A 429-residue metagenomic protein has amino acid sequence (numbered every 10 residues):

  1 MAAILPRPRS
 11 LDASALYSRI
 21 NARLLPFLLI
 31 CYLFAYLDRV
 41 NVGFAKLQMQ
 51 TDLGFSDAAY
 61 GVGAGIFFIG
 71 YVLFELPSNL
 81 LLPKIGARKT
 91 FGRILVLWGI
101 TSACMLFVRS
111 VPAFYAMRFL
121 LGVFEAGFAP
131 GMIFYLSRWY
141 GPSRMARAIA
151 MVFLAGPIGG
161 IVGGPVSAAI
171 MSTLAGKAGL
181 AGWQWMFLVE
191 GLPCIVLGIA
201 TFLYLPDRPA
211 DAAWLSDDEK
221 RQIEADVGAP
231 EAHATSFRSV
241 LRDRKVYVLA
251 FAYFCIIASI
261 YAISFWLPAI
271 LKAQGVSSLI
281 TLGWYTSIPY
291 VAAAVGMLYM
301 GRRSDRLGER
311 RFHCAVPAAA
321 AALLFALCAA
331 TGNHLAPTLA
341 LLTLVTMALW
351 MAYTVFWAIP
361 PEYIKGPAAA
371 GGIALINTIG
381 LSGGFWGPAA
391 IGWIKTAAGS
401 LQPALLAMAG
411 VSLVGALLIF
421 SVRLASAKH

Functional and structural regions predicted by a protein language model:
V42-G43, V240-L298, Y353, W357 (+1 more regions): Extracytoplasmic gate region of multi-pass secondary transporters
G54, G86, F107-A113, F124 (+4 more regions): Helix-breaking motifs and short loop linkers at transmembrane-helix boundaries and internal kinks in secondary membrane
L73-P112: Conserved MFS/SLC helix-loop-helix module at the cytosolic interface between two early adjacent transmembrane helices
F74-G86, G296-E309, K395: Helix-to-loop junctions at the C-terminal end of transmembrane segments in multipass secondary transporters
P83-L95, D305-A318: Cytoplasmic membrane-interface "Motif A"-like loop-to-helix N-cap segments of 12-TM Major Facilitator Superfamily
M117-L154: Cytoplasmic helix-loop-helix junction between adjacent transmembrane helices in 12-TM secondary transporters
R147-M171, P193-C194, N377-G387: Glycine-rich segments within core transmembrane alpha-helices of 12-TM secondary carriers
R310-I359: C-terminal transmembrane helical hairpin of 12-TM major facilitator-type secondary transporters
